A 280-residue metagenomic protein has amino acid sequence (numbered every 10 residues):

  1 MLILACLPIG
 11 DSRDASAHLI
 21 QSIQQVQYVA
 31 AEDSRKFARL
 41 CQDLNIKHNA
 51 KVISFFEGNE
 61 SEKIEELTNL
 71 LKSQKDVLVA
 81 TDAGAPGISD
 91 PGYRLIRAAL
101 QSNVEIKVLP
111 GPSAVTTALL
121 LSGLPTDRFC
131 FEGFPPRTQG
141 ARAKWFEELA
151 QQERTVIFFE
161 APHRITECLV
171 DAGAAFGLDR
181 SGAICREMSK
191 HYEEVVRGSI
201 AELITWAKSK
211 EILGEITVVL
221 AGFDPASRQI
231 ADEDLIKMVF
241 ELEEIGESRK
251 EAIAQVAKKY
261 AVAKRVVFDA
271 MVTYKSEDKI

Functional and structural regions predicted by a protein language model:
M1-E57: Glycine-rich, flexible N-terminal cofactor/catalytic loop recognition
L2, D76, T155, P162-I280: A contiguous loop/helix-start segment that scaffolds small-molecule binding in enzyme catalytic cores
I23-V29, N103-K107, T155-V156: Short active-site oxyanion
A31, V108-G111, F158, I184: General beta-strand structural signal in soluble alpha/beta enzymes
R35-F37, G84-A85, A114, R164: Alpha-helix capping/helix-boundary segments
S54-S61, P135-P136: Conserved helicase motor
I64-S113, T117: Glycine/small-residue-rich loop that forms an oxyanion/phosphate-binding "nest" at active or ligand-binding sites
R94-Q152: Class I SAM-dependent methyltransferase SAM-binding "motif I" and its flanking Rossmann-like core
